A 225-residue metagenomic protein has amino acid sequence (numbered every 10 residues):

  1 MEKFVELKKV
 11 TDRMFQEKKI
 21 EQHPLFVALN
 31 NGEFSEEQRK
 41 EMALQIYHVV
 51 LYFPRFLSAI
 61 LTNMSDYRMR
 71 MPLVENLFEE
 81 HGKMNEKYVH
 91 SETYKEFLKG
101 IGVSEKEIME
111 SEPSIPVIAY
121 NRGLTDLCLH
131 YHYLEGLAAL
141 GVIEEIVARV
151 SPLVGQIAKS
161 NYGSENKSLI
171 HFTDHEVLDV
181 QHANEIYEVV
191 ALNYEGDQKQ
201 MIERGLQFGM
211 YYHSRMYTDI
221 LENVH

Functional and structural regions predicted by a protein language model:
M1-H225: Non-heme di-metal
